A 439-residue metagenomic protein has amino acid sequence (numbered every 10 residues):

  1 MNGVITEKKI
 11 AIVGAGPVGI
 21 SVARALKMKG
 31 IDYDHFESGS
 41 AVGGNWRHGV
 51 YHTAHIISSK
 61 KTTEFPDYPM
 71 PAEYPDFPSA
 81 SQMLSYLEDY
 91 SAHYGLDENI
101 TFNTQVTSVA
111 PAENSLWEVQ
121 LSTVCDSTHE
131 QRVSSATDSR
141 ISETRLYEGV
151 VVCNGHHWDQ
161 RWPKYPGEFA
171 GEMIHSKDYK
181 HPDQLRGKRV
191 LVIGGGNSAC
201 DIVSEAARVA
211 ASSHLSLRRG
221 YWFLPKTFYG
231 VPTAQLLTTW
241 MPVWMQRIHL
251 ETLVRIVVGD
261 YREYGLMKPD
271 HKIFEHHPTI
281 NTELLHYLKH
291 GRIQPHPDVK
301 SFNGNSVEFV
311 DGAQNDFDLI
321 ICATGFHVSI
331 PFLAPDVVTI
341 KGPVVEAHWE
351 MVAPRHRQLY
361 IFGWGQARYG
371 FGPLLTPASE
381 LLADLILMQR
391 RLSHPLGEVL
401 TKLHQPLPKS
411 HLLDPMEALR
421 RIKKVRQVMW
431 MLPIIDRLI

Functional and structural regions predicted by a protein language model:
V4-E7, A11-V42, I141, V150-H276 (+1 more regions): Rossmann-like dinucleotide-binding core of oxidoreductases
S40-P69, P225-T238: Conserved N-terminal glycine-rich FAD pyrophosphate-binding loop of Rossmann-like flavoproteins
M70-D89, I193, S198, D270-T282 (+1 more regions): Short beta-strand to alpha-helix junction loop
D76-H156, L288-G291, S301-S306: Feature captures the FAD/FMN-dependent oxidoreductase FAD-binding
F102-T104, H175, L217, P295-P297 (+1 more regions): Short loop/edge segments at beta-strand edges and connector loops that shape dinucleotide/nucleotide cofactor-binding
C153-Y179, R208, A313-E346: Glycine-rich beta-alpha-beta "Rossmann" dinucleotide-binding loop(s) and their flanking helix/strand
P225, E346-E350, Q358-I439: C-terminal, flexible cofactor-proximal segment of oxidoreductases
P278-V338, H411-I439: C-terminal catalytic lobe of FAD-dependent flavoproteins
